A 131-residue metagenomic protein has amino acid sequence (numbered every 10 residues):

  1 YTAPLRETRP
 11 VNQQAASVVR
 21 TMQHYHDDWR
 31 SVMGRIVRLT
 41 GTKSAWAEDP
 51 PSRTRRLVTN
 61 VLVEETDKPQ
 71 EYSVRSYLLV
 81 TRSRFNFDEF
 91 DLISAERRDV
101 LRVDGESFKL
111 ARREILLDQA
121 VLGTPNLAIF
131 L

Functional and structural regions predicted by a protein language model:
Y1-Y77: A solvent-exposed, acidic/Ser-Thr-rich amphipathic alpha-helical stretch
L62-L131: A beta-strand edge to alpha-helix "cap/lid" segment located at domain peripheries
